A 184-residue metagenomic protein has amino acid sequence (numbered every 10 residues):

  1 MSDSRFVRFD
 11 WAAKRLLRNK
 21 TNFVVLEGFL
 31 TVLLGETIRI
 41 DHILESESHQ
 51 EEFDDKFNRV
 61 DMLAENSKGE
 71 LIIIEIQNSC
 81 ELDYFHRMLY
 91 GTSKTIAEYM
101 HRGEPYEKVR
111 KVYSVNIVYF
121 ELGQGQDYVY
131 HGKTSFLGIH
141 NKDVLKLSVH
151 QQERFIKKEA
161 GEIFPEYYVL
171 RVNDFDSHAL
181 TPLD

Functional and structural regions predicted by a protein language model:
M1-D184: Elongated, amphipathic alpha-helical interaction scaffolds
